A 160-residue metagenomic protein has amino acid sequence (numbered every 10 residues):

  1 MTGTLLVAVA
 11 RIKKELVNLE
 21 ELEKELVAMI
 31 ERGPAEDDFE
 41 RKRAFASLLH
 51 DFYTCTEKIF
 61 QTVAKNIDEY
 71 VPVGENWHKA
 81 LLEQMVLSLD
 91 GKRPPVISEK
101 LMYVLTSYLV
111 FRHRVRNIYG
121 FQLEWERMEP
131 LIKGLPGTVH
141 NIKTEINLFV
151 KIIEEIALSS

Functional and structural regions predicted by a protein language model:
M1-S160: Solvent-exposed interaction patches of small proteins and small membrane subunits
